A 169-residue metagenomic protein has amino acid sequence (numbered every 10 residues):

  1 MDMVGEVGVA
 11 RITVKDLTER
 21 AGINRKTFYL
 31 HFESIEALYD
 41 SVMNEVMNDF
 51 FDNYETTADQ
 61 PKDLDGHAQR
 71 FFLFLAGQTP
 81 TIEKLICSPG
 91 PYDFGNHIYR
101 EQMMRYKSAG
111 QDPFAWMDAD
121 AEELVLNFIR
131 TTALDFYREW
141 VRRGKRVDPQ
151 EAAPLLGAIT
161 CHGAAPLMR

Functional and structural regions predicted by a protein language model:
M1, G5, A10-V14, E19-G22 (+3 more regions): An amphipathic alpha-helix adjacent to DNA-recognition modules
V14, N44, P61, D65 (+3 more regions): Short, structured helix-loop boundary elements
V42, V46, F50, Y54 (+4 more regions): Hydrophobic recognition helices of helix-based DNA-binding modules
N53-T57, I82-L85, G110-P113, W140-G144 (+1 more regions): Secondary-structure edge/capping motif, primarily at the C-terminal ends of alpha-helices and the immediately following
D59, L85-S88, W116-D120, R146-V147: Short, surface-exposed loop/turn segments at secondary-structure junctions
P61-S108: Helical hydrophobic small-molecule/effector-binding pocket
G90-W116, D120-D135, A165: Amphipathic alpha-helical packing segments from all-alpha helical-bundle domains
T131, E139-R169: C-terminal peripheral helix-coil segments that are non-catalytic and often amphipathic
